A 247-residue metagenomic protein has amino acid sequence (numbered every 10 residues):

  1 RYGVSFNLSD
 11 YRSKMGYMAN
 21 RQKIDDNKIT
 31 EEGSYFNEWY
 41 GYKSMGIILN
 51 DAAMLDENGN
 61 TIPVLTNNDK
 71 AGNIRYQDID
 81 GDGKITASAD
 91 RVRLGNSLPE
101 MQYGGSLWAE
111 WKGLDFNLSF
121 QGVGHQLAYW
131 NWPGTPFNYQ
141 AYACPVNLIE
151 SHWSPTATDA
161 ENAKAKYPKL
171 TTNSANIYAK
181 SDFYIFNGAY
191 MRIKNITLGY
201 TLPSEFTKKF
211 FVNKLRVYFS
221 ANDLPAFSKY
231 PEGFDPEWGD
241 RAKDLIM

Functional and structural regions predicted by a protein language model:
R1-S97, K229: Conserved small-residue
Y2-V4, G105, W111, F116-L118 (+1 more regions): Transmembrane beta-strands of outer-membrane beta-barrel proteins
G3-S5, G104-S106, N195-G199, I246-M247: Membrane-embedded beta-strand positions in outer-membrane beta-barrel channels/transporters
L8-K14, W111-G113, G122-Q126, N195 (+2 more regions): Transmembrane beta-strands of outer-membrane beta-barrel pores
S13-I29, H125-W153, F227-D235: Outer-membrane beta-barrel and related beta-rich outer-membrane complex signature in Gram-negative bacteria
D26-A52, A141, S151-A165, N176-S181 (+1 more regions): C-terminal beta-signal and terminal closure region of outer-membrane beta-barrel proteins
A71, V123-R216, A221: Extracytoplasmic gating/loop element in the C-terminal half of outer-membrane beta-barrel translocons and assembly
P99-Y103, I185, A189-K194, K243-L245: Residues that define the transmembrane beta-barrel architecture of outer-membrane proteins
